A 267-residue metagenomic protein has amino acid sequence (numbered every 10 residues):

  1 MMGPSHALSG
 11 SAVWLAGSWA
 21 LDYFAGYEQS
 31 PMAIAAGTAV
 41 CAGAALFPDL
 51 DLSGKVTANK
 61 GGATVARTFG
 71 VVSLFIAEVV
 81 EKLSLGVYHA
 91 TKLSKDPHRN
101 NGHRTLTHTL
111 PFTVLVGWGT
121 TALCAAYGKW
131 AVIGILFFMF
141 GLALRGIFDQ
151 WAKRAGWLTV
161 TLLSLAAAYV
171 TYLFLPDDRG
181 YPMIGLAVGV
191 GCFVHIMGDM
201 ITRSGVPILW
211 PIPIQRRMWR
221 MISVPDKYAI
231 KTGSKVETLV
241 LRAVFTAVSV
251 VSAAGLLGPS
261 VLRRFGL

Functional and structural regions predicted by a protein language model:
M1-L267: N-terminal membrane-targeting hydrophobic helices
